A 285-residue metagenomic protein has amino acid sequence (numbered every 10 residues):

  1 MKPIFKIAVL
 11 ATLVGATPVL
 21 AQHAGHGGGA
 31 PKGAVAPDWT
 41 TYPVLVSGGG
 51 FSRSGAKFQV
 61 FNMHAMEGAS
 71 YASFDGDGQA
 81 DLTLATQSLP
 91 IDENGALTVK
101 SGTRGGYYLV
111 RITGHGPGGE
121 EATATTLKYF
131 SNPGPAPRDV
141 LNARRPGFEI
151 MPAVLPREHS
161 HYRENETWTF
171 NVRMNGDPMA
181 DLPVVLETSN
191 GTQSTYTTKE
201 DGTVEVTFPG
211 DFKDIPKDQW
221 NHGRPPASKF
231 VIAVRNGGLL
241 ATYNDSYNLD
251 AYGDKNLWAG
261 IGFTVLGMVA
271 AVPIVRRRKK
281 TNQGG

Functional and structural regions predicted by a protein language model:
M1-V110: N-terminal pre-first-transmembrane soluble regions of secretory-pathway and organelle membrane proteins
P3-T12, S246-G285: C-terminal single-pass membrane-anchor helix
A24-S54, A122-W168, R173-A180, D254: Beta-strand-rich domain onsets/edges
A69-A72, W168, A180-V184: Short beta-strand/loop motifs in extracellular/secreted proteins, especially within beta-sandwich accessory domains
G78-T86, M151-L155, P183-Y196: Short amphipathic beta-strand segments in non-cytosolic proteins
I91-T98, T192-D214: Glycine-centered loop-to-beta-strand initiation motif
L97-K128, I215-N236: Short, aromatic- and glycine-rich surface loops/edge beta-strands on solvent-exposed regions
S228-Y252: Juxtamembrane amphipathic/hinge helix adjacent to a transmembrane helix
